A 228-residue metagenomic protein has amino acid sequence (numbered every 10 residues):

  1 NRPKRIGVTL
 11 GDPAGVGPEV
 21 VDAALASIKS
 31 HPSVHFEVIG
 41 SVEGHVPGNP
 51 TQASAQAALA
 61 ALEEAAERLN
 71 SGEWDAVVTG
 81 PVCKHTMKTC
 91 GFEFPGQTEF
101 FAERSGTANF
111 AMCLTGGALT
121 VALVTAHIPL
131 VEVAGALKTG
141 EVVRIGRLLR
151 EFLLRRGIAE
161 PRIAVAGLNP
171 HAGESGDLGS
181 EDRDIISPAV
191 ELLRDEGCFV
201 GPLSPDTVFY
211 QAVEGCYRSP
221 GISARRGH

Functional and structural regions predicted by a protein language model:
N1-E99, K138-H228: Contiguous, glycine/small-aliphatic-enriched amphipathic segments in soluble metabolic enzymes
M87, G106, A126-P129, G135 (+1 more regions): A broad detector of the eukaryotic-type serine/threonine protein kinase catalytic domain
T98-A108: A glycine-rich helix N-cap at a beta->alpha junction
A111-C113, P220: Short, hydrophobic/aromatic-rich beta-strand segments within well-structured domains
C113-L114, R155: Short secondary-structure boundary/capping segments
L114-R147: Ligand-binding beta-strand-loop-alpha-helix segment within the catalytic cores of soluble metabolic enzymes
